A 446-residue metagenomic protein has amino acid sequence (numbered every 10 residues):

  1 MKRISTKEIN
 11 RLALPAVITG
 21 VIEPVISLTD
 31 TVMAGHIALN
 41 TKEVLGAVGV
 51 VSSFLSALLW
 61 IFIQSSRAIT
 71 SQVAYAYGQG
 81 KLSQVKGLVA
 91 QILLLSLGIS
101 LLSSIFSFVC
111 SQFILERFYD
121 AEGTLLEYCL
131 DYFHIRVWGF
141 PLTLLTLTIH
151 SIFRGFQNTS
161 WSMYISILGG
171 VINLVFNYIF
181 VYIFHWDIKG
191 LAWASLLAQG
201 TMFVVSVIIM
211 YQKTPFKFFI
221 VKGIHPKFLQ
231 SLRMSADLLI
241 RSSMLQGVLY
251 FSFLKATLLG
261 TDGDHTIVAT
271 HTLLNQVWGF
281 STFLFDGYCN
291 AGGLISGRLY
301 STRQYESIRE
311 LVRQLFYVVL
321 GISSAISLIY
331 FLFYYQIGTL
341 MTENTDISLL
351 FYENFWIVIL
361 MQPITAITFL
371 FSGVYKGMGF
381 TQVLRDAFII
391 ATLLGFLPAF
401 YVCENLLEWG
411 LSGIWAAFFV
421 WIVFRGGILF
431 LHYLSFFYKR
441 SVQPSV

Functional and structural regions predicted by a protein language model:
M1-A16, V73-P141, I172, I183-A236 (+2 more regions): Short alpha-helical transmembrane segments in multi-pass integral membrane proteins
T6-E8, L12-A13, E23-P24, A57 (+11 more regions): Hydrophobic alpha-helical transmembrane segments of integral membrane proteins, especially multi-pass transporters
L14, D30, I69, C110-S111 (+11 more regions): Hydrophobic/aromatic residues in alpha-helical transmembrane segments
V17-S71, R136-T143, R233-R298, V319-S327 (+2 more regions): Transmembrane helix-bundle signature of multi-pass secondary active exporters and lipid flippases
L45-I105, T146-S162, V268-L332, A366-G379 (+1 more regions): Small-residue-rich hydrophobic transmembrane alpha-helices
I63-S66, I135-R154, S162-N173, L191-S206 (+4 more regions): Short runs within selected transmembrane alpha-helices of multi-pass transporters and secretion channels
F396-E404: Hydrophobic alpha-helical transmembrane segments in multi-pass integral membrane proteins
